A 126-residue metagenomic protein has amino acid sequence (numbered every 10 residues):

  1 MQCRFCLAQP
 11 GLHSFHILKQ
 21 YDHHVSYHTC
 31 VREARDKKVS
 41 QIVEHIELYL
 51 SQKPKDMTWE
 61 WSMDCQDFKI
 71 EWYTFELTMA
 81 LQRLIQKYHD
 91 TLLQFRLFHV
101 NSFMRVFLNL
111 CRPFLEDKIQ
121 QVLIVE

Functional and structural regions predicted by a protein language model:
M1-E126: SEC14/CRAL-TRIO lipid-binding/transfer domains and related phosphoinositide-recognition modules that form deep
